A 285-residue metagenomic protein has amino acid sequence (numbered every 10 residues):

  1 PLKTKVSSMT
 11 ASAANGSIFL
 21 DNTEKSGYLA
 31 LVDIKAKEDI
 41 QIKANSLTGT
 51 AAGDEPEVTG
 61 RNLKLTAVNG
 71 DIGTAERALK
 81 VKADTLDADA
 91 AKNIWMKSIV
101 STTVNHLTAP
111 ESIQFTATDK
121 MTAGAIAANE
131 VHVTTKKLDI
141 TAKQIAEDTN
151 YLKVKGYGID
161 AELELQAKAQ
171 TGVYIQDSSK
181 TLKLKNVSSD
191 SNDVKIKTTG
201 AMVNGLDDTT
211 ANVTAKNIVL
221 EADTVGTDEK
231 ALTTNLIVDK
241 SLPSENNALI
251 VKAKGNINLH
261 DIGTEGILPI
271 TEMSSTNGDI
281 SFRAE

Functional and structural regions predicted by a protein language model:
P1-E285: Extracellular lectin-like interaction modules
